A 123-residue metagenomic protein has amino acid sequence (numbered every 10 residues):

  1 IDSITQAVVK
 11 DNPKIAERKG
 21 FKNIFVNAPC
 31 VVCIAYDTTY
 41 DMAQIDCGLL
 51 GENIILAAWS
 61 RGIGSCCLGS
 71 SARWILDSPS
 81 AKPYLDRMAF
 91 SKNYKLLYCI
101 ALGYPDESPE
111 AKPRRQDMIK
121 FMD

Functional and structural regions predicted by a protein language model:
I1-D123: Acidic, surface-exposed loops and disordered segments
